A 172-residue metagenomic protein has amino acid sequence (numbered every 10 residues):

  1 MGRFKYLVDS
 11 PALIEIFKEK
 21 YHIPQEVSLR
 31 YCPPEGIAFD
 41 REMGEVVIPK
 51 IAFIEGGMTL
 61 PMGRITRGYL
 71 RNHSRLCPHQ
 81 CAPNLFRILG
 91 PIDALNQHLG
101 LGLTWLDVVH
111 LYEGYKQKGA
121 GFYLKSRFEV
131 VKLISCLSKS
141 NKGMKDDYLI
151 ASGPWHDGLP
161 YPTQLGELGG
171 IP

Functional and structural regions predicted by a protein language model:
M1-P172: Residue-register detector that marks a fixed positional context within folded domains
